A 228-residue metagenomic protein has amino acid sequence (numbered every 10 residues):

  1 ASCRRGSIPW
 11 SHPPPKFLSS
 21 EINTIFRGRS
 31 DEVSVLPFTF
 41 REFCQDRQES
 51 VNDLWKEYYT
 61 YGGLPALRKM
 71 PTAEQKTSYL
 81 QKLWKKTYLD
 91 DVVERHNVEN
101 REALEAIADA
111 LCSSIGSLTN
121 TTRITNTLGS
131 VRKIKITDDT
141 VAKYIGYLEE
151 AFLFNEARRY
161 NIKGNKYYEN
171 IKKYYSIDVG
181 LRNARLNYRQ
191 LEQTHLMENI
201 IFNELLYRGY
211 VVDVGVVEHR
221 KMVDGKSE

Functional and structural regions predicted by a protein language model:
A1: Conserved P-loop NTPase "ATPase switch" module shared by AAA+ and STAND
R4-P9: Loop/turn-to-beta-strand initiation segments
H12-P15, S19-L118: Interdomain motor-coupling "hinge/lid" segment immediately C-terminal to the ATP-binding subdomain of NTP-driven enzymes
A73-E228: Accessory nucleic acid-recognition modules appended to NTPase machines
